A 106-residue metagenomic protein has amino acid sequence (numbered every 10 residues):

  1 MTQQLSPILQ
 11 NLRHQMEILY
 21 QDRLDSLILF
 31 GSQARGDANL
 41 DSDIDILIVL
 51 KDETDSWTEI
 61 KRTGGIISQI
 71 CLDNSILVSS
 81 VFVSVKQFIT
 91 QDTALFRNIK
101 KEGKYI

Functional and structural regions predicted by a protein language model:
M1-D25, R35-G36, L40, K51-I106: Catalytic core of pol beta-like nucleotidyltransferases
S32: P-loop (Walker A) phosphate-binding loop of NTP-binding proteins
D45-V49: Short beta-strand->loop micro-motif that forms the acidic, two-metal-ion catalytic signature in nucleotide-processing
